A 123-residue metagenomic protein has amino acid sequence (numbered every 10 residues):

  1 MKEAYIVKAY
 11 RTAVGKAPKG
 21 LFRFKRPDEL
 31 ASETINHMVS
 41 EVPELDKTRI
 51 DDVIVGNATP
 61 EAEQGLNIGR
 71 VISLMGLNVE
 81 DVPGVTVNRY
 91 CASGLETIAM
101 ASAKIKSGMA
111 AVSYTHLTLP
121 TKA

Functional and structural regions predicted by a protein language model:
M1-S73: Conserved active-site "lid/cap" helical segment
K25, N57-A111: Conserved catalytic cysteine-centered active-site region of acyl-thioester-dependent Claisen-condensing enzymes
E44-R49, K104-S107, S113: Structural alpha/beta core scaffold segments of enzyme domains
T115-T121: Conserved small/polar residues in nucleotide/adenosyl-binding loops
